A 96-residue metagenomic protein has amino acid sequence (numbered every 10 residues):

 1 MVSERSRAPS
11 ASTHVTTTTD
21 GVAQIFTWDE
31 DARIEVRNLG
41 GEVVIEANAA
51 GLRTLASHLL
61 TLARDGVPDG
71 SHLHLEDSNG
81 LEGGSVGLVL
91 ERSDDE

Functional and structural regions predicted by a protein language model:
M1-E96: Positively charged, low-complexity terminal tracts and the immediately adjacent first secondary-structure elements
